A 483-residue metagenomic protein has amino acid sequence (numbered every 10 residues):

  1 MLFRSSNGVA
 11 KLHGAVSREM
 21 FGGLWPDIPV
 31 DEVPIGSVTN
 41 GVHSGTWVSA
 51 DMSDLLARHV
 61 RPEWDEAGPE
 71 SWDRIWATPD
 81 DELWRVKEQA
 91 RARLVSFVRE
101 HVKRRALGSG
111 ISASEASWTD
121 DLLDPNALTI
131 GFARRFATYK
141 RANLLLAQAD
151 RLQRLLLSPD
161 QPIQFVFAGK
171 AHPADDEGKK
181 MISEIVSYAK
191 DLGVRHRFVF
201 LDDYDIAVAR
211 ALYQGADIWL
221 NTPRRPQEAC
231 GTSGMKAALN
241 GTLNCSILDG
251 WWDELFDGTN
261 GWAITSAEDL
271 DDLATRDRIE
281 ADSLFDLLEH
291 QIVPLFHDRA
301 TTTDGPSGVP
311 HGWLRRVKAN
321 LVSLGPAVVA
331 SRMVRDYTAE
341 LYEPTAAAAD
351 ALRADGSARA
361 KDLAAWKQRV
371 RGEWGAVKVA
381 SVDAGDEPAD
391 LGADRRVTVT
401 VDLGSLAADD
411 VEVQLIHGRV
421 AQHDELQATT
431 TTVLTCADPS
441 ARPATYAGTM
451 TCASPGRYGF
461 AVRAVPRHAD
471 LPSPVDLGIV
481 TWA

Functional and structural regions predicted by a protein language model:
M1-A483: Catalytic cores of carbohydrate-active enzymes across secretory and cytosolic contexts
